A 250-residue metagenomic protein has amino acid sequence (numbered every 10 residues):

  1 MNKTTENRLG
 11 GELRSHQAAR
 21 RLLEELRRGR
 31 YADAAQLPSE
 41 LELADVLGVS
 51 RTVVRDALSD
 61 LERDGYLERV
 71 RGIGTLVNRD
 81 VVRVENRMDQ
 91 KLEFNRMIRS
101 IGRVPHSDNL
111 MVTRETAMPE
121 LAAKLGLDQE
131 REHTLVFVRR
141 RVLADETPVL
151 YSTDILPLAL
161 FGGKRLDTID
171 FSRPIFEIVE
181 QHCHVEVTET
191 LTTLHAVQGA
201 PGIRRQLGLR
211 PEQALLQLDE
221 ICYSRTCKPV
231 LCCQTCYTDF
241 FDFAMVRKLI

Functional and structural regions predicted by a protein language model:
M1-R51: Extreme N-terminal segment that seeds HTH/winged-HTH DNA-binding domains in transcriptional regulators
K3, V82-I250: All-alpha effector-binding/dimerization core of bacterial HTH-type transcriptional repressors
R14-S15, S39, L76-Q90: Short, cationic-aromatic polyanion-contact patches
R27, V70-G72, S100: Short glycine/serine/threonine-biased micro-segments
A44, T75-L76: Short, active-site-adjacent cap segments at secondary-structure transitions
L58-S59: Short, hydrophobic-biased segments on the C-terminal half of alpha helices that form "recognition helices"
R63-G72, N78: Beta-hairpin "wing" of winged helix-turn-helix
